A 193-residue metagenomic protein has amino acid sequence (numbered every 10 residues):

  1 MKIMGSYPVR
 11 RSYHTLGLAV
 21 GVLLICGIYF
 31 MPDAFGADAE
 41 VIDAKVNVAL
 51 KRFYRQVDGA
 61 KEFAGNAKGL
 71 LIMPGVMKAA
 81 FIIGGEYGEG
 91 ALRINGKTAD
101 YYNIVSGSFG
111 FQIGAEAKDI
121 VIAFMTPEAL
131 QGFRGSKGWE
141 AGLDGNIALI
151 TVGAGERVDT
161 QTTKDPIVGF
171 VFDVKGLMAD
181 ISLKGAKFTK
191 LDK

Functional and structural regions predicted by a protein language model:
M1-Y13: N-terminal secretory signal peptides that target proteins for export/translocation
G17-Y29: Bacterial N-terminal signal peptides
F30-G36: Sec/Tat signal peptide C-region and signal peptidase I cleavage site
G36-K193: Small-residue-enriched, tightly packed secondary-structure blocks
